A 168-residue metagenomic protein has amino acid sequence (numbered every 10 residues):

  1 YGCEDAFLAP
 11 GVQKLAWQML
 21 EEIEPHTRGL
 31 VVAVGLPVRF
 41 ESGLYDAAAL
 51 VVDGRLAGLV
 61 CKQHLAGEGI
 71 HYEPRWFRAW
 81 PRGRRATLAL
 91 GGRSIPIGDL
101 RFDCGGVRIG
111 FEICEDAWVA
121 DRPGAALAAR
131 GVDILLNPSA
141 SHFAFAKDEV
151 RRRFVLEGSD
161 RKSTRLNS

Functional and structural regions predicted by a protein language model:
Y1-S168: Enzyme catalytic cores with a strong preference for nitrogen-chemistry domains
